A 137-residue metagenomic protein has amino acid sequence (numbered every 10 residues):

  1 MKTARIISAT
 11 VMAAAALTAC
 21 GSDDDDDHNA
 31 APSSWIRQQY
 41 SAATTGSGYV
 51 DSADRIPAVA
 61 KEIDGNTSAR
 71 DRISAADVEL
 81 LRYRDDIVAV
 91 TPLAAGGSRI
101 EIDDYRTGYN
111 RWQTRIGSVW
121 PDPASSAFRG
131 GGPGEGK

Functional and structural regions predicted by a protein language model:
M1-S8: Bacterial N-terminal signal peptides that target proteins for export
A16-A19: C-terminal motif of bacterial Sec signal peptides marking the signal peptidase cleavage site
G21-K137: Low-complexity, glycine/proline/serine-enriched intrinsically disordered segments
